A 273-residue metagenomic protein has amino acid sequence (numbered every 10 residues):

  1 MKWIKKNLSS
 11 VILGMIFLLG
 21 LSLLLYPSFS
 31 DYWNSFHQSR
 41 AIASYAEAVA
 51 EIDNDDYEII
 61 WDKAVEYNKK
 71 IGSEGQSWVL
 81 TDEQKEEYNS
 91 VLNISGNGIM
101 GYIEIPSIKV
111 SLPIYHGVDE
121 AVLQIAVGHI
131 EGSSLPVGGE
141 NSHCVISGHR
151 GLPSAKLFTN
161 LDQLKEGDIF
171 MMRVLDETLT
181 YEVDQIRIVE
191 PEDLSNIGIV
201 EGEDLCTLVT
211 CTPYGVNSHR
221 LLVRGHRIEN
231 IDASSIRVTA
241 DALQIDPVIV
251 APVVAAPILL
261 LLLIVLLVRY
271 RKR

Functional and structural regions predicted by a protein language model:
M1-K5, R273: N-terminal Lys/Arg-rich, disordered targeting/topogenic segments
K6-P247: Solvent-exposed, non-transmembrane regions of membrane-associated and secreted proteins
R237-R273: C-terminal single-pass membrane-anchor helix
